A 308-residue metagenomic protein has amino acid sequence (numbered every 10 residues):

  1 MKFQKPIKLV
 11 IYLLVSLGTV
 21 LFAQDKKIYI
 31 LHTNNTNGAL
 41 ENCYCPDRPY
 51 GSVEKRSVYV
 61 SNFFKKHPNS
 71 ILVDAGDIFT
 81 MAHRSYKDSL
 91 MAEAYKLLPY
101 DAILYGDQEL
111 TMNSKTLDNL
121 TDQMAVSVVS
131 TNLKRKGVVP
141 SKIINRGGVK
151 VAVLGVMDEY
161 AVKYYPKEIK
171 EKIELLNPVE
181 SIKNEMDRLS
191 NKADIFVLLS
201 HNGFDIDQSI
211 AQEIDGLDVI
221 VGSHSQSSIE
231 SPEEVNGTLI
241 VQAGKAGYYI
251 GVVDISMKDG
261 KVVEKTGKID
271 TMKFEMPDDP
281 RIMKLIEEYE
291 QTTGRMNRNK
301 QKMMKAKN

Functional and structural regions predicted by a protein language model:
K2-I11: Bacterial N-terminal signal peptides that target proteins for export
V10-V20: Bacterial N-terminal signal peptides
A23-N308: Acidic, metal/ion-coordinating pockets
